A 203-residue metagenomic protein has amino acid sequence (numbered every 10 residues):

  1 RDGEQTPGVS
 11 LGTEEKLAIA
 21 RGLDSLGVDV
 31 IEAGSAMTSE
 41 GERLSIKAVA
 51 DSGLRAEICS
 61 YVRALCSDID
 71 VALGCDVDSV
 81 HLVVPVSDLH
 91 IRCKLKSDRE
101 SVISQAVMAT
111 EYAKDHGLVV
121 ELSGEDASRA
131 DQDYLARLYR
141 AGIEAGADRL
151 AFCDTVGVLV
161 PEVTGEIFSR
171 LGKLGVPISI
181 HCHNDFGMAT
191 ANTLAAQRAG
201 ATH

Functional and structural regions predicted by a protein language model:
D2, T6-I31, I46-S52, C66-I178 (+1 more regions): Alpha/beta enzyme core
A36-G41, R63-C66: Short active-site-proximal "capping" loops at secondary-structure junctions
R55-V62: A glycine-rich helix N-cap at a beta->alpha junction
H181-H183: Histidine-centered divalent metal-coordination motifs
D185-A191: Short glycine/serine/threonine-rich phosphate/pyrophosphate-binding segments that cradle anionic phosphate groups
